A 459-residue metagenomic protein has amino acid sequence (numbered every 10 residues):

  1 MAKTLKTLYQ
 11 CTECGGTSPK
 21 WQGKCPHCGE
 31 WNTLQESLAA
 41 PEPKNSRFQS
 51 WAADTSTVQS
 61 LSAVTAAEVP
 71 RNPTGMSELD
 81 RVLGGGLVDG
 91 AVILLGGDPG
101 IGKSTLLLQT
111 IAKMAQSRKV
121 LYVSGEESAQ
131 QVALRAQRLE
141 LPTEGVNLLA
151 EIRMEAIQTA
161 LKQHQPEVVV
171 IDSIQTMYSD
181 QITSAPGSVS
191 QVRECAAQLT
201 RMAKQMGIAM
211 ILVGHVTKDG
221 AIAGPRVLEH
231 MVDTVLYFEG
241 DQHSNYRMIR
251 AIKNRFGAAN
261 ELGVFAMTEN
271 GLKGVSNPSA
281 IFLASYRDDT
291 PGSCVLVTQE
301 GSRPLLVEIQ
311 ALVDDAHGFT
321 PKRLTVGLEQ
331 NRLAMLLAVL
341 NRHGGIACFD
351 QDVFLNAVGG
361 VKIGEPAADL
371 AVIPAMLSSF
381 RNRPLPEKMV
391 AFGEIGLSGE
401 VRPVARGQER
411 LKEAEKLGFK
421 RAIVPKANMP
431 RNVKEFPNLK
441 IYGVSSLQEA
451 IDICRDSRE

Functional and structural regions predicted by a protein language model:
K3-E13, T17-R81, V88-L94, I101-I111 (+5 more regions): Peripheral, non-AAA+ core regions of ATP-driven protein-machinery
D98, G125: P-loop (Walker A) phosphate-binding loop of NTP-binding proteins
V120-S124: Conserved RecA-like ASCE P-loop NTPase motor core of nucleic-acid helicases/translocases
A129: Divalent metal-dependent catalytic cores for phosphoryl transfer on phosphate-bearing substrates
